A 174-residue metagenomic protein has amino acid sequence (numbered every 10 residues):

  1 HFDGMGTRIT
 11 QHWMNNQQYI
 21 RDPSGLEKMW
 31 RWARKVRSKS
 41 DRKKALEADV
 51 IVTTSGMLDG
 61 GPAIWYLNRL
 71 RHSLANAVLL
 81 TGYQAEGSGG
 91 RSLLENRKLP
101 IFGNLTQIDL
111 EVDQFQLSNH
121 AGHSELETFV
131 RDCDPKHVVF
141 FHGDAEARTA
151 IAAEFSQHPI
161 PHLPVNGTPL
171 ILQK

Functional and structural regions predicted by a protein language model:
H1-K174: Acidic/His-rich, metal-assisted hydrolase cores and their charged scaffolds
